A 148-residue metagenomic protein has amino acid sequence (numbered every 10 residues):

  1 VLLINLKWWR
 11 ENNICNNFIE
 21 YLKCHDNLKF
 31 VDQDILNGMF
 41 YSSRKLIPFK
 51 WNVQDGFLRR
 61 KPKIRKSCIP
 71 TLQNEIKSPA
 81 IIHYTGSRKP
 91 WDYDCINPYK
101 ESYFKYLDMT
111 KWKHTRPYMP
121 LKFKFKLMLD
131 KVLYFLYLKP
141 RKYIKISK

Functional and structural regions predicted by a protein language model:
V1: A recurrent flexible, glycine/aromatic-enriched loop bordering the glycosyltransferase active site that acts as
I4-K148: A glycosyltransferase accessory/donor-loop signature
